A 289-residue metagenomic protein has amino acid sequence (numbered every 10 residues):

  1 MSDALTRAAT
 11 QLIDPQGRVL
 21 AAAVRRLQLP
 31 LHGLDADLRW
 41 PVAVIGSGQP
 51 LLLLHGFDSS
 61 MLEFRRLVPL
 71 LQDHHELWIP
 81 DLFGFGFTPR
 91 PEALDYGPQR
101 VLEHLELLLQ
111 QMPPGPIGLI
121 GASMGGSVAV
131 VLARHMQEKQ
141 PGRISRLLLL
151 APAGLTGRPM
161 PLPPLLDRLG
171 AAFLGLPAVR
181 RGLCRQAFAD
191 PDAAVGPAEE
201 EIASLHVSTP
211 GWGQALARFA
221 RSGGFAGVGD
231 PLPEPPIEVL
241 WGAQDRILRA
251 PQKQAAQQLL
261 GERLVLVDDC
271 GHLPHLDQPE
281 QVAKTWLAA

Functional and structural regions predicted by a protein language model:
M1-L31: An N-terminal hydrophobic leader/cap segment in hydrolases
R18, R25, L31-A36, W40-I45 (+3 more regions): Active-site loop/oxyanion-hole signature of alpha/beta-hydrolase fold enzymes
P41-F87: Conserved HGGG/HGGXW glycine-rich cap/lid loop of the alpha/beta-hydrolase fold
E63-R65, T88-L94, R158-P161, A250-P251: Conserved catalytic-core motifs of eukaryotic protein kinase domains, centered on the activation segment
G121, G125, A129: Gly/Ala-rich beta-loop-alpha elbow adjacent to hydrolase catalytic centers
R134, G142-L174: Flexible "cap/lid" loop of the alpha/beta hydrolase fold
L176-P235: Conserved alpha/beta-hydrolase catalytic His-Asp/Glu region
P236-C270, L276-D277, Q281: Conserved loop-alpha-helix segment in the C-terminal half of the alpha/beta-hydrolase fold that carries the catalytic
